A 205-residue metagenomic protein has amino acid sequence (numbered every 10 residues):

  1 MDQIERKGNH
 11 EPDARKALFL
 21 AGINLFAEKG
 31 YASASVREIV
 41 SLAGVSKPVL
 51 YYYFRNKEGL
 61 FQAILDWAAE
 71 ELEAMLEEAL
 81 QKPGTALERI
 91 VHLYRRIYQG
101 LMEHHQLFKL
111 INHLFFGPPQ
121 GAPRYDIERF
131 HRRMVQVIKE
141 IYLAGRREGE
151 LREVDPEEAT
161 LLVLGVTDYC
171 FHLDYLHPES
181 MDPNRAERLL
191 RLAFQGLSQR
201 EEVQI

Functional and structural regions predicted by a protein language model:
M1-D13, E202-I205: N-terminal intrinsically disordered/low-complexity leader segments
D2-I4, A17, A21, L25-G59 (+1 more regions): Helix-turn-helix
F19, F61, L65, A69 (+5 more regions): Amphipathic, non-transmembrane alpha-helical scaffold segments
E28-A32, P83, H104, E148-G149: Short coil/turn segments at alpha/beta junctions that flank glycine-rich nucleotide-binding fingerprints
A63, E77-E103, A159-V163, E202: Hydrophobic alpha-helical connector segments
E70-E73, E77, E103, G121-R147 (+1 more regions): Amphipathic alpha-helical packing segments from all-alpha helical-bundle domains
A79, R95-M102, N112-G117, L192-L197: Helix-loop "lid/cap" segments that line or gate small-molecule binding pockets
F108-H113, R124, R132, R146-L192 (+1 more regions): Hydrophobic/aromatic-rich alpha-helical bundle segments in the mid-to-C-terminal region
